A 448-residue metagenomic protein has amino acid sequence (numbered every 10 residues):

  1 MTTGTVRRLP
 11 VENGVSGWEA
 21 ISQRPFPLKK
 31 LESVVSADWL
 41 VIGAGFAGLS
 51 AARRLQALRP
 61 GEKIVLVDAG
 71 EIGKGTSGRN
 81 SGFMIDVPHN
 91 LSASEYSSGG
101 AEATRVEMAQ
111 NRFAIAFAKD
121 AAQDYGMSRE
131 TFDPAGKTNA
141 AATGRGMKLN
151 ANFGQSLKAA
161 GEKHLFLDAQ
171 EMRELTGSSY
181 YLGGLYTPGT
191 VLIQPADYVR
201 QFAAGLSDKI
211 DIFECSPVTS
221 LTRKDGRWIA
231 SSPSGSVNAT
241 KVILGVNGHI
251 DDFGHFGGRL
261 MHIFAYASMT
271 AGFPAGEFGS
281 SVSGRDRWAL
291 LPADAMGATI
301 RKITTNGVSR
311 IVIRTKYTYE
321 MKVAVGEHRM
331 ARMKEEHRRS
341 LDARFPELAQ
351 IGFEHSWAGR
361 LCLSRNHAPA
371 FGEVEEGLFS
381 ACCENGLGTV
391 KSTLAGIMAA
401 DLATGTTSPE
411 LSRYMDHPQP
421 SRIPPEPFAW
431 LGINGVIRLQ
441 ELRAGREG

Functional and structural regions predicted by a protein language model:
M1-W39, A57-L58, E62: Extreme N-terminal leader/targeting segments of oxidoreductases
Q56-R79: Glycine-rich FAD pyrophosphate-binding loop
V87-A169: Dinucleotide-binding Rossmann-like beta1-alpha1 core, especially the glycine-rich loop that anchors the ADP
V106-R112, A140-L149, L185-A204, F213 (+1 more regions): Short beta-strand to alpha-helix junction loop
A116, D124-F132, V218-S220, S236-G276 (+1 more regions): Active-site substrate-recognition segment that forms the wall of the catalytic cavity or substrate channel
S128-N139, E171-Q201, K316: Helix-loop-beta segment of a Rossmann-like dinucleotide-binding subdomain
Q155, Y180-T240: Helical element adjacent to the flavin cofactor pocket in flavoenzyme catalytic cores
T318-L439: C-terminal catalytic lobe of FAD-dependent flavoproteins
